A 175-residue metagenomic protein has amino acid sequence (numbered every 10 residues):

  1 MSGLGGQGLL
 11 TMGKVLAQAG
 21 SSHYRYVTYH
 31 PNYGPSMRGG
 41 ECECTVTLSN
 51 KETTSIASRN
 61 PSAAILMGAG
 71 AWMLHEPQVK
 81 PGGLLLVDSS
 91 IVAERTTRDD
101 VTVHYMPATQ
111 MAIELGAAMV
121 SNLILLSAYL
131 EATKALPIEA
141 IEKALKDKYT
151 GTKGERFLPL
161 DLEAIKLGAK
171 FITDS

Functional and structural regions predicted by a protein language model:
M1-S175: Active-site cofactor/cluster-binding pocket
